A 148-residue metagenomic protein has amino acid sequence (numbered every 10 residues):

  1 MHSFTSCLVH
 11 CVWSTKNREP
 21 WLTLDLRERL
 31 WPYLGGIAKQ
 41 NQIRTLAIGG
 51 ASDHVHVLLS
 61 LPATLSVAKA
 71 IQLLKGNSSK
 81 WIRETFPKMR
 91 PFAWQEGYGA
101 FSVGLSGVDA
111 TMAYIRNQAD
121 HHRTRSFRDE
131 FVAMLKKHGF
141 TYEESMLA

Functional and structural regions predicted by a protein language model:
M1-A148: Basic nucleic-acid-binding interfaces
